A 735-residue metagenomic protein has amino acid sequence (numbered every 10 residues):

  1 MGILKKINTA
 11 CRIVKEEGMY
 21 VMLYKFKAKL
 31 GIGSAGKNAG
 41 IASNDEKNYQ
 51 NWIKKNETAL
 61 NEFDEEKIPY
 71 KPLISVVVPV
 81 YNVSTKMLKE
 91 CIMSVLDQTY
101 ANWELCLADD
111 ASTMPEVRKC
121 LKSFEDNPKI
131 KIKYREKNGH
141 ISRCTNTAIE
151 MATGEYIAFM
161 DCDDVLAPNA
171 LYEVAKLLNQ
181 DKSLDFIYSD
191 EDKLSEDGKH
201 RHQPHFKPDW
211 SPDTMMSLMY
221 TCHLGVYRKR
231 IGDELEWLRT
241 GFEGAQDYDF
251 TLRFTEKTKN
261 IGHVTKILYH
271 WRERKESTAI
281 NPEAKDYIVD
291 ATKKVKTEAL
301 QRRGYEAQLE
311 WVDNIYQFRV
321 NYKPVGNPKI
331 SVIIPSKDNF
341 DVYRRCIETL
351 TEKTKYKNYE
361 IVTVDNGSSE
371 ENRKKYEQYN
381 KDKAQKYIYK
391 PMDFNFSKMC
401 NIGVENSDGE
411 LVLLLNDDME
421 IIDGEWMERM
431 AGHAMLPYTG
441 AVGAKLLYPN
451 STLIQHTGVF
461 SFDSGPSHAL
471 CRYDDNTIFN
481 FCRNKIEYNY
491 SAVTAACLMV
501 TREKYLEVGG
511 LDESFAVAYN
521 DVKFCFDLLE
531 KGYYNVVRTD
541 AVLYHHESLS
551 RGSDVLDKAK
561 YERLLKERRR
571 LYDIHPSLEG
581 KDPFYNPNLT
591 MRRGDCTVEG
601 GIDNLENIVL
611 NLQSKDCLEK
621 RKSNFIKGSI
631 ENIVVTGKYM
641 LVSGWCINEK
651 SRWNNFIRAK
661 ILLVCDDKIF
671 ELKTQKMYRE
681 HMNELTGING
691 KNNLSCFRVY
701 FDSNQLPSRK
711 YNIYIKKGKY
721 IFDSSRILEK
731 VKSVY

Functional and structural regions predicted by a protein language model:
I3-L73, K275-I333, F340-C346, S369 (+5 more regions): Non-catalytic membrane-proximal stalk/linker segments that position and tether the catalytic domains
F26, L30-A284, E298: Nucleotide-sugar donor-binding/catalytic module of glycosyltransferases that assemble extracellular/cell-envelope
K67, N604-Y735: Basic, ligand-binding patches in group-transfer machinery, especially extracytoplasmic/periplasmic segments
V83-D97, N339-T354: Short, well-formed alpha-helical segments that are part of the catalytic scaffolds of diverse glycosyltransferases
L96-Y134, T351-M392: Acidic donor-binding segment of Leloir-type glycosyltransferases
S142, R201-V226, R230, S397-K398 (+2 more regions): A recurrent flexible, glycine/aromatic-enriched loop bordering the glycosyltransferase active site that acts as
N169-R201, R274, M419-S464: Conserved donor NDP-sugar-binding/catalytic core segment of glycosyltransferases
I231, G241-I267, W426-M430, N484 (+2 more regions): A short, conserved alpha-helix in the catalytic core of glycosyltransferases
